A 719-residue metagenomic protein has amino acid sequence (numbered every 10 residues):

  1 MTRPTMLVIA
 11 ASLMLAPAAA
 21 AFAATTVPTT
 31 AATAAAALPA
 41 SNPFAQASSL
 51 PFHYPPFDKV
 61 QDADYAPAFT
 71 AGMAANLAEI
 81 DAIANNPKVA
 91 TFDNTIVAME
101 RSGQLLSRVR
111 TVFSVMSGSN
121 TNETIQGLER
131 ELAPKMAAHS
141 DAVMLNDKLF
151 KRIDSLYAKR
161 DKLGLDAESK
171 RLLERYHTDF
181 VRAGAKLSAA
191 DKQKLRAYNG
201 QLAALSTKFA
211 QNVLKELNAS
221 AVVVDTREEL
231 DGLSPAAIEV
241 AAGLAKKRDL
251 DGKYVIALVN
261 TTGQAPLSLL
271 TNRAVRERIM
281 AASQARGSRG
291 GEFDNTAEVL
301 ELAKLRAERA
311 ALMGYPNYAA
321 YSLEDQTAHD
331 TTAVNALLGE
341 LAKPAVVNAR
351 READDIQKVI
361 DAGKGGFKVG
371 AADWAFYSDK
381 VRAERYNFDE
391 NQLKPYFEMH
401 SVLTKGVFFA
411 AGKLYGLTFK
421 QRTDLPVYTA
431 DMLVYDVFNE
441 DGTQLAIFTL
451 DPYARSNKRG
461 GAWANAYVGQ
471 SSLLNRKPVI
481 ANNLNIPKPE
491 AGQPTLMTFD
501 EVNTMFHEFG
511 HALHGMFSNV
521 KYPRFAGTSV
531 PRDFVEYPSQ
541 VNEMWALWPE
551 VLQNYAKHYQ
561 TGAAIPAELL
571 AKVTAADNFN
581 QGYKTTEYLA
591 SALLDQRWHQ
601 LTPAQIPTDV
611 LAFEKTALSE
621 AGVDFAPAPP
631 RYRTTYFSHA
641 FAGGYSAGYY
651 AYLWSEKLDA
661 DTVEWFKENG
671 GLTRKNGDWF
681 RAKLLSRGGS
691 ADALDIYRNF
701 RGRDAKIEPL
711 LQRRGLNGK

Functional and structural regions predicted by a protein language model:
M1-A24: Gram-negative bacterial Sec-dependent N-terminal signal peptides
A24, P28-E239, F666: N-terminal helix-rich structural modules
A34-Q61, D231-G232, K253-V255, E384-Y386 (+8 more regions): C-terminal, non-catalytic "cap/extension" segments appended to globular domains
S49-D64, F113-L132, S155-A197, A257-A297 (+6 more regions): Short His/Asp/Glu-rich catalytic/ion-coordination signatures at enzyme active sites or charged loops
A74, A78, A82-V89, L105-N122 (+21 more regions): Intrinsically disordered or highly flexible coil/loop and linker segments, enriched in small and charged/polar residues
Q104-V115, T178, A281, A375-R382 (+2 more regions): Short, hydrophobic/amphipathic alpha-helical patches that form generic packing surfaces within helical domains
E168, L172, Q211, E216-A257 (+7 more regions): Active-site-proximal, well-structured secondary-structure segments within enzyme catalytic domains
P487-F506: Short pre-active-site segment immediately N-terminal to the catalytic Zn-binding motif
